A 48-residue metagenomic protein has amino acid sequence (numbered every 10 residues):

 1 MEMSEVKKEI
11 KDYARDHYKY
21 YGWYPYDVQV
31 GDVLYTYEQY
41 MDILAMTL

Functional and structural regions predicted by a protein language model:
E2-L48: Acidic, low-complexity, intrinsically disordered interaction modules
